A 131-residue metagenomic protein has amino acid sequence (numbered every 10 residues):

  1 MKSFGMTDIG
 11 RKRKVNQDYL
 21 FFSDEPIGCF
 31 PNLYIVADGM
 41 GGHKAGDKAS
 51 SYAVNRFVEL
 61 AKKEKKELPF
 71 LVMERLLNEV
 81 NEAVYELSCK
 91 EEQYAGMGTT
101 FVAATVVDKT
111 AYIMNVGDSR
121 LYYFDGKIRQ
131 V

Functional and structural regions predicted by a protein language model:
M1-V131: PP2C/PPM-type serine/threonine phosphatase catalytic domain
